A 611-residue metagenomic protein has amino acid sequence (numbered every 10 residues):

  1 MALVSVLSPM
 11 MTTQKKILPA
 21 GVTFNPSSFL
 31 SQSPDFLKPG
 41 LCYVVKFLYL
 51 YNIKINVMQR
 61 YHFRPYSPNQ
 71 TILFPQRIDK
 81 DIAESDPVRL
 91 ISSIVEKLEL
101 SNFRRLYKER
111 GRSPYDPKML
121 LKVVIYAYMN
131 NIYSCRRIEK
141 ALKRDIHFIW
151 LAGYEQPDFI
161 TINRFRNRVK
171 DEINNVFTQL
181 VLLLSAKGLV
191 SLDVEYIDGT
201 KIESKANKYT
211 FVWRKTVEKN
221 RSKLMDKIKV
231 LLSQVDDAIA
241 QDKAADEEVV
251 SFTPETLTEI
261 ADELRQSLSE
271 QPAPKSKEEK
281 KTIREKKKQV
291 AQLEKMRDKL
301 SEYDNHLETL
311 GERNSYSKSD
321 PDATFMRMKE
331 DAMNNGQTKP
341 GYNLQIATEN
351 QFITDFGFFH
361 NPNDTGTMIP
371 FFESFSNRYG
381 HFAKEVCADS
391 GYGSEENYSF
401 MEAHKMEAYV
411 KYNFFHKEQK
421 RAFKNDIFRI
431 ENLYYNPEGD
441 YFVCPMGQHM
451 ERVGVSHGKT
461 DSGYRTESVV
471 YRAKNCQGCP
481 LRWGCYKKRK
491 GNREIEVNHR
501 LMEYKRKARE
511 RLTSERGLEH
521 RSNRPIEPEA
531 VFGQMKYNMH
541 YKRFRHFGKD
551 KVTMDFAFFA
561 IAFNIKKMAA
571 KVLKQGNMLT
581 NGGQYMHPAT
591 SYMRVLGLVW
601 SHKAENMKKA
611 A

Functional and structural regions predicted by a protein language model:
M1, M10-M11, M593, M607: Methionine residue identity
S5-P9, T13, S27, S31-S33: Low-acidity, Ser/Thr- and Arg-rich intrinsically disordered low-complexity segments
K15-I17, K38: Polybasic, lysine-rich low-complexity intrinsically disordered segments
N25, D35, Y51-N52: Intrinsic-disorder-associated, low-complexity terminal segments enriched in Asp/Asn/His/Tyr and depleted of Lys/Arg
V45-F47, V57-R89: Hydrophobic alpha-helical membrane-insertion signals
P65, V124, N131-R144, E155-A611: Anion-binding and metal-coordination hotspots
A83-I125: Basic, short loop/linker segments at the boundary and entry of helix-turn-helix/winged-helix-like folds
